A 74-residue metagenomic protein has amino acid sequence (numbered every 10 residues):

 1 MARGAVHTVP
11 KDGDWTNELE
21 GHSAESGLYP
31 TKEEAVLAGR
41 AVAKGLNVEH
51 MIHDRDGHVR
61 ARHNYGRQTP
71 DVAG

Functional and structural regions predicted by a protein language model:
A2-A24: Short aromatic-glycine-(Arg/Gly/Cys) micro-motifs in beta-strand/loop hairpins
G21, D54-D56: Short glycine-rich, polar/acidic loop-and-turn segments at beta strand-coil junctions
S23-S26, V59: Short, mixed charged/polar active-site loops that provide acid/base catalysis or chelate metal/phosphate cofactors
G27-P30, D71-A73: A short, polar/proline- and glycine-enriched secondary-structure boundary/capping micro-motif
Y29-L46: A short, charged, amphipathic alpha-helix used as a generic interaction element across diverse proteins
L46-D54: A short amphipathic beta-strand at an alpha->beta junction
H58-G74: A cross-kingdom feature marking charged/low-complexity
